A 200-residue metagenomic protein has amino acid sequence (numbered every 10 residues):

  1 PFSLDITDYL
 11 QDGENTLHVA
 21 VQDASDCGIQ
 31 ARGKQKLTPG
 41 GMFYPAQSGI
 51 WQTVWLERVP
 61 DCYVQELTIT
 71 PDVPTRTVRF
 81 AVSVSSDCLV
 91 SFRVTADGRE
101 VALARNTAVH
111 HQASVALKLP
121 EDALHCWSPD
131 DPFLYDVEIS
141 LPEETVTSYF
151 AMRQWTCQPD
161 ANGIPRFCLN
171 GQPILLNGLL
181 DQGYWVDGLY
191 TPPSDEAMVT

Functional and structural regions predicted by a protein language model:
P1-Y63, S86-D87, R99: Accessory beta-strand-rich segments of carbohydrate-active enzymes
F2-D8, Q112-D122: Exposed aromatic-hydrophobic patches
L10-E14, C27-I29, L119-L134: Short glycine/proline/serine/threonine-rich loop/turn segments at secondary-structure transition edges
T16-V19, D131-P142: Short, aromatic- and glycine-rich surface loops/edge beta-strands on solvent-exposed regions
Q22-I29, P142-T145, G171: Short acidic/polar inter-strand loop motif in beta-rich domains
E57-C62, E66-T68, T145-T200: Active-site-adjacent substrate/metal-binding segments within catalytic domains of carbohydrate-active enzymes
T70-R76: Short, solvent-exposed loop/linker segments at the N-terminal edge of repeated beta-sheet extracellular domains
R76-T107, A113-A116: Beta-strand-rich binding/interaction modules
